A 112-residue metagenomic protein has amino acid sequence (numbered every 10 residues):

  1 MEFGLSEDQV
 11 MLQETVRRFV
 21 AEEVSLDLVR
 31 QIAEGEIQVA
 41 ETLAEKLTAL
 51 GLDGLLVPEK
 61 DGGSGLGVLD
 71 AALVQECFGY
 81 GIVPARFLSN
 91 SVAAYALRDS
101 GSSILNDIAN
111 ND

Functional and structural regions predicted by a protein language model:
M1-D8: Intrinsic disorder at enzyme termini
L12-Q13, V74: A structural signal for short hydrophobic/aromatic patches embedded in well-ordered alpha helices
A21-D112: Glycine-rich flavin
